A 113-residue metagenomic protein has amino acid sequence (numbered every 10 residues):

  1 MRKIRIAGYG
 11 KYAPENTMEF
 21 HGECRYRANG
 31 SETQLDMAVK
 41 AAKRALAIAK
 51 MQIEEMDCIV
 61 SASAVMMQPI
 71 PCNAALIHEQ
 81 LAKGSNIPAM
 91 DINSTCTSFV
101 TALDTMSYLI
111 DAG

Functional and structural regions predicted by a protein language model:
M1-V60, H78-A82: Conserved "HGTGT" condensation-loop signature of ketosynthase/thiolase-family condensing enzymes that catalyze
Y12, A64-M67: Short glycine-enriched loops at secondary-structure junctions
N29, M66-G113: Conserved catalytic cysteine-centered active-site region of acyl-thioester-dependent Claisen-condensing enzymes
E54-A62, P88-N93: Beta-strand segments within the central parallel beta-sheet cores of soluble alpha/beta enzyme folds
